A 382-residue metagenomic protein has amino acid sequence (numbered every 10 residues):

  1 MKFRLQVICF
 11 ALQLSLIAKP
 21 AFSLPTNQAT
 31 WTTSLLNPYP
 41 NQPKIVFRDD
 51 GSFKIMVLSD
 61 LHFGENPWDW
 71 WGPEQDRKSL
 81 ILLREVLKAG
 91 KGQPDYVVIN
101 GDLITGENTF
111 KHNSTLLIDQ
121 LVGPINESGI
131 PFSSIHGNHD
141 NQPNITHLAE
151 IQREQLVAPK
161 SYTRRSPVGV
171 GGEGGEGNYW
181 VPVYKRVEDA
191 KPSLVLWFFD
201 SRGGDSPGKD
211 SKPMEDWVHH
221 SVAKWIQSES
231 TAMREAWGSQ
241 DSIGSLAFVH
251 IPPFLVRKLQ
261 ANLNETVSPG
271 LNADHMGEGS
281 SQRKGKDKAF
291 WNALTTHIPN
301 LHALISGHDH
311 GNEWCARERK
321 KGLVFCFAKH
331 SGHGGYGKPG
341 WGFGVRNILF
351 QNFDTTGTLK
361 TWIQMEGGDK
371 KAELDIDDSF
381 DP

Functional and structural regions predicted by a protein language model:
M1-P25: Fungal secretory targeting signals
F22-L116, Q120: N-terminal active-site segment of His-dependent metallophosphoesterases
L24-N27, T33-S34, Q42-K44, V183 (+4 more regions): Binuclear metal-dependent phosphoesterase catalytic core
N27-V46, L116-Q240, V345-L349: Extended active-site neighborhood of metal-dependent phosphoesterases/phosphodiesterases
S52-E65, S193-G203, F248, V324-H330: Active-site-proximal beta-strand elements of phosphoester/diester hydrolases
G64-N66, I104-N108, S134-T146, G204-P207 (+4 more regions): Active-site environment of divalent metal-dependent phosphoester hydrolases
W68-W71, N100-G123, D140-K160, L259 (+1 more regions): Metal-dependent catalytic neighborhoods of phosphoester/phosphodiester hydrolases
K91-Y96, V195-W197, K209-E313: His/acidic metal-ligating clusters that form di-metal
